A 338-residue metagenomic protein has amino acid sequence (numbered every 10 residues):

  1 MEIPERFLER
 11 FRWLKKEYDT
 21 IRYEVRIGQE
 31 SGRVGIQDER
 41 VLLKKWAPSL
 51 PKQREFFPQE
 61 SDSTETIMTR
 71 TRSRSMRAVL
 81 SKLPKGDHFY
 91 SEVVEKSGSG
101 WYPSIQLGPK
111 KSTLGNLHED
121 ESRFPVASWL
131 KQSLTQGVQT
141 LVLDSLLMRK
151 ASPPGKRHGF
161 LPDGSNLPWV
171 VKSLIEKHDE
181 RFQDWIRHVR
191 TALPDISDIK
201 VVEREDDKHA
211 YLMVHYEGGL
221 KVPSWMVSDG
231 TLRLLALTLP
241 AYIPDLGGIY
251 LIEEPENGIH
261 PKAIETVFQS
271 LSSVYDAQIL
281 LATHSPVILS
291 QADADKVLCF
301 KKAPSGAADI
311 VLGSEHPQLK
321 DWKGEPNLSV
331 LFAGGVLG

Functional and structural regions predicted by a protein language model:
E2-R6: Generic short beta-strand segments
L8-Q183, R187: Electropositive, glycine-dotted interaction segments that contact anionic polymers or phosphate-rich ligands
K16-R22, G219-V222, A307: Short, mixed charged/polar active-site loops that provide acid/base catalysis or chelate metal/phosphate cofactors
V25, V227, E253, A282 (+1 more regions): Conserved RecA-like P-loop NTPase ATPase core
I27-S31, E203, K301-K302: Short, low-complexity Ser/Thr-rich regulatory SLiMs
N166, Q183, R187-Y242, I249-E265 (+1 more regions): Conserved ABC ATPase signature
G247-I249, Q278: Residue-level preference for the first positions of well-ordered beta-strands
E265-G338: C-terminal lobe/lid and adjacent interdomain/linker elements of RecA-like ASCE P-loop ATPase modules
